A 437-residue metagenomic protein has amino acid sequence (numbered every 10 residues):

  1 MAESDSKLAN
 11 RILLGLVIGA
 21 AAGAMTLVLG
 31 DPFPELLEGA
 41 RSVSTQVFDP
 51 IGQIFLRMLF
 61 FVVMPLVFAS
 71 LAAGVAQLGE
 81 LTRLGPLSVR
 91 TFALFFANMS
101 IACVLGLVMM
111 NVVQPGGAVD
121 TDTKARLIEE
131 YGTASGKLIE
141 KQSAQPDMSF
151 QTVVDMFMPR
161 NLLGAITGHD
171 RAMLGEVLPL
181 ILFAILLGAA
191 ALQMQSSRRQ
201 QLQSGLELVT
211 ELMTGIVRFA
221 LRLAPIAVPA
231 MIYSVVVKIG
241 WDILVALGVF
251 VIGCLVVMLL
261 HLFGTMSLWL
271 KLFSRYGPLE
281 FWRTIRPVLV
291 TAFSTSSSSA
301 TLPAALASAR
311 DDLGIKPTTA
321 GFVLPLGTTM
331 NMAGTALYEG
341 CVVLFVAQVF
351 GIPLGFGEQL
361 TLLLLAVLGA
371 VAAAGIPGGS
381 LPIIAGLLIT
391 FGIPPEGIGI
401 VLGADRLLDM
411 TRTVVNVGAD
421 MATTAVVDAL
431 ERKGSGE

Functional and structural regions predicted by a protein language model:
A2-D5, A9, L13, A20-A24 (+8 more regions): Signature of multi-pass transmembrane helix bundles
A40-V47, G85, W241-V249, G277-R286 (+2 more regions): Membrane-water interface of transmembrane alpha-helices in multipass transporters/channels
Q46-R57, P86-R90, S204-R218, R283-T291 (+4 more regions): Short amphipathic alpha-helical coupling elements at transmembrane boundaries
I54, A72, T91-F96, L186 (+10 more regions): Transmembrane helix-bundle signature of multi-pass membrane transporters/permeases
F60, M173-P179, R218-L221, V256-V257 (+5 more regions): Membrane-interfacial loop-to-helix junctions in multi-pass transporters
V63-V67, A224-A227, S297-A305, T319 (+3 more regions): Transmembrane helix boundary and interhelical junction motifs in multipass membrane proteins
P287-A370, T423-T424, G434-E437: Helix-loop-helix junctions within the multi-pass membrane cores of secondary transporters/permeases
G340-E437: Transmembrane alpha-helical segments and their short flanking loops that form helix-hairpins/helix-helix interfaces
